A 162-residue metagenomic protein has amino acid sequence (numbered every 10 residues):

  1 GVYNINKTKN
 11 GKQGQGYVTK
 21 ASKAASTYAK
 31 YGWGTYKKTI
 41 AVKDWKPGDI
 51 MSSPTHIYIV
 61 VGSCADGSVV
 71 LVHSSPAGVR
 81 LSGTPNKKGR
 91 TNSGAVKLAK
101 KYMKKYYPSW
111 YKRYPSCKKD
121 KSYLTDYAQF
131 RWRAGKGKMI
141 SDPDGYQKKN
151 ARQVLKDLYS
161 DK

Functional and structural regions predicted by a protein language model:
V2-I5, Q15-K30, I40-V42, G94-R113 (+2 more regions): General structural signal for secondary-structure boundaries
Y3-G89: ...with weaker cross-activation on analogous glycine-rich loops/strands in unrelated enzymes
K87-K162: Low-complexity, Gly/Ser/Thr/Pro-rich intrinsically disordered linker/tail segments
